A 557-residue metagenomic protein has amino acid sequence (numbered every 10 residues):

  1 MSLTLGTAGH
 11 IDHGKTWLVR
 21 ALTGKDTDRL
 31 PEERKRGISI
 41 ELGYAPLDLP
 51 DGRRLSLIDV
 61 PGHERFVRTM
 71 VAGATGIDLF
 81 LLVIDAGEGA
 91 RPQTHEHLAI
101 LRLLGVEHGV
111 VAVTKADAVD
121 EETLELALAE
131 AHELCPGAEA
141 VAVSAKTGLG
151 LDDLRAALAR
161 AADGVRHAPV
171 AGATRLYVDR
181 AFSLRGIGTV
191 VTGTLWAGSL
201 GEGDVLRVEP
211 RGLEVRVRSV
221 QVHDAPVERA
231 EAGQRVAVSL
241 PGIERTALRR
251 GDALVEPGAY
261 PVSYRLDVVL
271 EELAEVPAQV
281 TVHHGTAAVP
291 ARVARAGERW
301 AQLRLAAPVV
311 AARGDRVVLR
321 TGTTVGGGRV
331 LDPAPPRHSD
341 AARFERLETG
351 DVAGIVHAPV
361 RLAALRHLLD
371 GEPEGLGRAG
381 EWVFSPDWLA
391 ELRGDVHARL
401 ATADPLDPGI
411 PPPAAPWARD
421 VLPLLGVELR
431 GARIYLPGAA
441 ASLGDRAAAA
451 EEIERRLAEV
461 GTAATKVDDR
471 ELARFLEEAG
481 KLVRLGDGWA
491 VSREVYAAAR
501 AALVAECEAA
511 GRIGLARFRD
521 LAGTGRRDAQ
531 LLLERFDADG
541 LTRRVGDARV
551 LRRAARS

Functional and structural regions predicted by a protein language model:
M1-V60: Conserved G1/Walker A P-loop phosphate-binding module
T7, A118-T123, E130, I243-L485 (+3 more regions): C-terminal effector modules of nucleic-acid-centric enzymes and ribosome-associated factors
A8-H10, E32, G37-I38, P46-L49 (+10 more regions): Replace "in large, NTP-powered and nucleic-acid-processing enzymes" with "in large, NTP-powered factors and other
D12, L18, G37, D59 (+12 more regions): Residue-level signature of catalytic and energy-coupling elements of molecular machines, predominantly ATP/GTP-dependent
L18-A21, Q93-I100, L126-L134, D153-A161: Alpha-helical scaffold elements adjacent to nucleotide-binding pockets in ATP/GTP-utilizing enzyme cores
V60-R65, A74-H97, V106-E125: Conserved Switch II/interswitch segment of TRAFAC-class P-loop GTPases
A116, E122, E133-A274: Conserved catalytic-core segments of large NTP-driven translation/proteostasis enzymes
